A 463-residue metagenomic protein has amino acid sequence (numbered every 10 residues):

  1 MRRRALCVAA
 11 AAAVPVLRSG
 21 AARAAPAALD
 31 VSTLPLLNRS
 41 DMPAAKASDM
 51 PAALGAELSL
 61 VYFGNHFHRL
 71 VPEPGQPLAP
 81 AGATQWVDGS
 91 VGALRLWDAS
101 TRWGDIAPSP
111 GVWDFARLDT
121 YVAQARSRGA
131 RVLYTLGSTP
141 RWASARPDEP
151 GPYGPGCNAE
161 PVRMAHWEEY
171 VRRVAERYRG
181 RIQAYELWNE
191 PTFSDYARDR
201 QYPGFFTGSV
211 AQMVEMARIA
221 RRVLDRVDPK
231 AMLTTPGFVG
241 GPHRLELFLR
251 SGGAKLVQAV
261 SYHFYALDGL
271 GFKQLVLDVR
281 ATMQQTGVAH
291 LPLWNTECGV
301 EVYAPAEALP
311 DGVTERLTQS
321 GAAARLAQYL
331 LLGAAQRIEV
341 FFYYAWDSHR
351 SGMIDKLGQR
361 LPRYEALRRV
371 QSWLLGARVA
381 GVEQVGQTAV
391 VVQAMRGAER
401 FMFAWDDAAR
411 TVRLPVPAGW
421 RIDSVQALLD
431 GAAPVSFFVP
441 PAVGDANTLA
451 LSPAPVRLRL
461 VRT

Functional and structural regions predicted by a protein language model:
A5-A24: N-terminal export signals
L29-W97: Boundary/entry segment of secreted carbohydrate-active catalytic domains
L70-W86, W167-R173, P242-R250, A323-L330: Short, acidic/polar
G89-P108, A116-G253: Substrate-binding cleft and catalytic face of glycoside hydrolase catalytic domains, especially the flexible beta-alpha
V210-R325: Noncatalytic carbohydrate-binding groove/subsite architecture in carbohydrate-active enzymes
V300-R368: Aromatic/acidic polysaccharide-binding cleft in carbohydrate-active enzymes
Q384-R421, L428-L429, P455: Carbohydrate-binding surface patches
F438-T463: C-terminal beta-strand-rich structural cap/linker in extracellular carbohydrate-active enzymes
